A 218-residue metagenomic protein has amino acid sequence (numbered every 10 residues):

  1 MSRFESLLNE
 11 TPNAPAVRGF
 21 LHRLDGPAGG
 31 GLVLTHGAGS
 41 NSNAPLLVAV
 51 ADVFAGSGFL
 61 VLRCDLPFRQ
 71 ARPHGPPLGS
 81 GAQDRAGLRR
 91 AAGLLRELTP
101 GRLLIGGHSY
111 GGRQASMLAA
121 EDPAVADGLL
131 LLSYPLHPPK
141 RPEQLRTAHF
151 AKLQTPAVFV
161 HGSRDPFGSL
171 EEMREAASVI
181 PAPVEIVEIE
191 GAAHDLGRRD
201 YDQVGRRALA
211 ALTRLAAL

Functional and structural regions predicted by a protein language model:
L7-R102, A193, G197-R198, V204: Serine-hydrolase catalytic machinery in alpha/beta-hydrolase-like enzymes
L47, E143-R146, T155, S169-A177: Short alpha-helix in the alpha/beta-hydrolase fold that links the catalytic acid
L88-T155: Primarily recognizes the serine-hydrolase "nucleophile elbow" in alpha/beta-hydrolase and SGNH/GDSL folds
L153-Q154, F159-H161, D165: Short beta-strand/loop motif that positions the catalytic acidic residue of the alpha/beta-hydrolase fold
S163-G168, H194-D195: Acidic catalytic loop of the alpha/beta-hydrolase fold
V179-D195: Catalytic histidine neighborhood in serine/cysteine hydrolases with alpha/beta-hydrolase-type architecture
A192-D195, D200-L218: Catalytic active-site module of serine/aspartate enzymes centered on a nucleophile-bearing elbow/loop
